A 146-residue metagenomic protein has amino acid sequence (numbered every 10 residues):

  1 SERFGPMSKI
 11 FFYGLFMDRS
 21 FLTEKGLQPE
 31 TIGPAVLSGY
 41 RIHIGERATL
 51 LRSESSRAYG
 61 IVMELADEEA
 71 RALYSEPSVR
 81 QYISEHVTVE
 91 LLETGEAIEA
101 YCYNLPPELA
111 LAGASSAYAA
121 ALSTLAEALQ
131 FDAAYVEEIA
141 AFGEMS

Functional and structural regions predicted by a protein language model:
F4-S146: Glycine-aromatic micro-motifs
